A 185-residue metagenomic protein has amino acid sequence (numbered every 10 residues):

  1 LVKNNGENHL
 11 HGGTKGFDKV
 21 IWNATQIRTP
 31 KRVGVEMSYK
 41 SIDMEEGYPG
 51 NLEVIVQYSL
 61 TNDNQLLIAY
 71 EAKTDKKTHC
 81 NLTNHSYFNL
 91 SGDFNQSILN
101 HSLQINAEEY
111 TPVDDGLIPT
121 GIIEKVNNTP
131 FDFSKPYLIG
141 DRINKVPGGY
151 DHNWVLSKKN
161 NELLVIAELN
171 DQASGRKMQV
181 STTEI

Functional and structural regions predicted by a protein language model:
L1-I185: An exposed, glycine/acidic-rich loop-and-rim segment of catalytic or binding clefts
